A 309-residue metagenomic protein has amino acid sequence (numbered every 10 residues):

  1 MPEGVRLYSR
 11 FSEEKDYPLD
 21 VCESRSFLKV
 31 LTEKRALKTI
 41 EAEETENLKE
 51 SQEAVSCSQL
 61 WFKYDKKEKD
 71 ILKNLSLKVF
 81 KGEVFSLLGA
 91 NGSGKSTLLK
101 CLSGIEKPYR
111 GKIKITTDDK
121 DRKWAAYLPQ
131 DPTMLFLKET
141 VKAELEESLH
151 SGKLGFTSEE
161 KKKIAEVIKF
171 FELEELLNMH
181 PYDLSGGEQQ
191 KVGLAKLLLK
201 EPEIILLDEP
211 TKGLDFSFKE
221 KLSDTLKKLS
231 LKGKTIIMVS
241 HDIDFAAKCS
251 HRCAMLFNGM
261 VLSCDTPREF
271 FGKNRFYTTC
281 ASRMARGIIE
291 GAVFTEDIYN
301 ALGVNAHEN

Functional and structural regions predicted by a protein language model:
M1-E53, Y277-N309: ABC ATPase nucleotide-binding domains
S103: Helix-to-loop junction immediately C-terminal to a conserved catalytic motif
S158-L176: Conserved ABC ATPase "signature" region
H180-L184, E188: Conserved ABC ATPase signature
I205-D208: Catalytic Walker B motif of ABC-type/P-loop ATPase nucleotide-binding domains
S240-H241: H-loop/switch region of ABC-family ATPase nucleotide-binding domains
C253-T266: H-loop (His-switch) and adjacent beta-strand-loop-beta switch element of ABC-type ATPase nucleotide-binding domains
